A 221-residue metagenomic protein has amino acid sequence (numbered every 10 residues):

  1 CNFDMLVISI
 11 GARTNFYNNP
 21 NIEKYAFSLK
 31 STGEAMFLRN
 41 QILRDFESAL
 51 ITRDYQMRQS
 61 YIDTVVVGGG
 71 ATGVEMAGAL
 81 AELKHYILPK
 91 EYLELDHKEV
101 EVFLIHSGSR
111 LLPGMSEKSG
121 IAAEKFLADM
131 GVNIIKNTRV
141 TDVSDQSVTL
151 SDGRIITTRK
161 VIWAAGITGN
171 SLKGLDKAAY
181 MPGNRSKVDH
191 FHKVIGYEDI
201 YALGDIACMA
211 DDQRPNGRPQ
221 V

Functional and structural regions predicted by a protein language model:
C1-G11, T141-S147: Feature captures the FAD/FMN-dependent oxidoreductase FAD-binding
G11-T14, A77, I167-G169: Short glycine-rich anion-binding loops that position phosphate/pyrophosphate groups of nucleotides and phosphorylated
R13, T72, R110: Conserved Rossmann-like nucleotide-cofactor binding loop
T14-S28: Phosphate/diphosphate ligand-binding glycine-rich loop within oxidoreductases
Y25-D54, S147, I156-V221: FAD-site-proximal beta/loop scaffold in flavoenzymes
N40-H97: Rossmann-like NAD(P)H-binding beta-loop-alpha module
A81-H190, G196: A Rossmann-like FAD-binding core segment of flavoenzymes
